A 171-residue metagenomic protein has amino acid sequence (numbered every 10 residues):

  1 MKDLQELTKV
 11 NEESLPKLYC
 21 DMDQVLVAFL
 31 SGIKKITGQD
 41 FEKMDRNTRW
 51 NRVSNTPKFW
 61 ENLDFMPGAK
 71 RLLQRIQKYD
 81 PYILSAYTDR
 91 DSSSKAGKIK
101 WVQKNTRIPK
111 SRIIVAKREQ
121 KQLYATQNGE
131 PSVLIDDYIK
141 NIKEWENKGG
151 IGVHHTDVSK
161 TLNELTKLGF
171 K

Functional and structural regions predicted by a protein language model:
M1-P16, F65, P81-I83, K167-K171: Charge-dense, intrinsically disordered terminal/linker segments
D3-P57, D157: Active-site neighborhood of HAD-like aspartate-dependent phosphohydrolases
K17, I113-I142: Conserved Lys-Pro-Asp/Glu-containing loop-to-beta segment of HAD-superfamily phosphomonoesterases, centered on
V27-L30, K35, P81, R90-S94 (+3 more regions): Short catalytic/ligand-binding loop motif for oxyanion handling, primarily in non-cytosolic enzymes, centered on
S54-I83, D91-A96: Short, acidic loop-to-helix structural element flanking the phosphoryl-transfer center in phosphate-processing enzymes
Y82-K95, I99, Q103-Q122: A short, structured active-site edge motif that brings together acidic residues
Q122-N128, E164-K171: Short amphipathic alpha-helix with an adjacent loop that forms part of the alpha/beta core around
S132-K167: Acidic, Mg2+-coordinating phosphoryl-transfer loop and its flanking beta/alpha structural elements, shared across
